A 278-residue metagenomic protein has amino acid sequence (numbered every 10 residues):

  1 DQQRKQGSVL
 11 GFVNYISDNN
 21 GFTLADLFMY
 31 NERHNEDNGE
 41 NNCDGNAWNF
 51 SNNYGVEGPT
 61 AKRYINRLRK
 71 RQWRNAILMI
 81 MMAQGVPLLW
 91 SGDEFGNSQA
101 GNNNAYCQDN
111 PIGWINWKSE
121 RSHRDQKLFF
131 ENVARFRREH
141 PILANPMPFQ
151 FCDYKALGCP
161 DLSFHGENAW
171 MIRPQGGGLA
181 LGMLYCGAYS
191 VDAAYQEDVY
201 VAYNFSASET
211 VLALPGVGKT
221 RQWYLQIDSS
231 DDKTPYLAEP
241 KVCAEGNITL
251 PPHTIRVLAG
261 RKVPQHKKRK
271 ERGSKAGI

Functional and structural regions predicted by a protein language model:
D1-S91, F95-G96, N104-Q108, P141-P148 (+4 more regions): Conserved alpha/beta catalytic core and glycan-binding cleft of carbohydrate-active enzymes
D1-V9, F95-F136, P141, P215-G216: Active-site-proximal helices and loops of the catalytic beta/alpha 8
F22-A25, G96-A100, S190, S208-T210 (+2 more regions): Flexible loop/turn segments at secondary-structure boundaries
A25-N31, E36, G101-N102, L212-L214 (+3 more regions): Short conserved micro-motifs at the rims of enzyme active sites and ligand-binding pockets
E120-M171, M183-L184: Contiguous C-terminal substrate-recognition/catalytic subdomains in enzyme active sites
V133-A134, A207-V242: C-terminal accessory region downstream of the catalytic core in glycan-modifying enzymes
F164-P215: Carbohydrate-binding surface patches
P240-G273: C-terminal beta-strand-rich structural cap/linker in extracellular carbohydrate-active enzymes
